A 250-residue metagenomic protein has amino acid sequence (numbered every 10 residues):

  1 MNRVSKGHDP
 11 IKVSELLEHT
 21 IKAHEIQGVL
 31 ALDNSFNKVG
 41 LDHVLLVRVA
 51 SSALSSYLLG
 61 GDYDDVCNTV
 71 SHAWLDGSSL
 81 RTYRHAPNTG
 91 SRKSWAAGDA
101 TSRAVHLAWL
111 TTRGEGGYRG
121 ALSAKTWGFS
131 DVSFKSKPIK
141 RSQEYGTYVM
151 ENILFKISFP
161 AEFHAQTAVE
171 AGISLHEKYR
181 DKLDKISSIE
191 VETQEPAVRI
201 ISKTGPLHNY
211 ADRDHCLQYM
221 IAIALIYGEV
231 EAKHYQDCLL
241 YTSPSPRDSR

Functional and structural regions predicted by a protein language model:
M1-E25: Hydrophobic alpha-helical hairpins/lids featuring a short glycine-rich hinge
N2-G7, L54-G60, A224: Alpha-helix C-terminal capping segments
L16-T20, F36-R48, K93-A97, A161 (+1 more regions): Active-site nucleophile and cofactor-binding loops and adjacent substrate-binding regions of central metabolic enzymes
H19-A23, Q27, T69-A73, T193 (+1 more regions): Short alpha-helical scaffolding segments that buttress acidic/His motifs in well-ordered protein cores
V29-V39, L80-N88: Glycine- and aromatic-rich loop/turn segments at beta-sheet edges
L45-R48, A53-I200, T204, H208 (+1 more regions): Functionally critical mobile loop/hinge segments
E195-Y227: Active-site loop ensemble at the mouth of alpha/beta enzyme cores that anchors a bound cofactor
Y241-D248: Conserved small/polar residues in nucleotide/adenosyl-binding loops
